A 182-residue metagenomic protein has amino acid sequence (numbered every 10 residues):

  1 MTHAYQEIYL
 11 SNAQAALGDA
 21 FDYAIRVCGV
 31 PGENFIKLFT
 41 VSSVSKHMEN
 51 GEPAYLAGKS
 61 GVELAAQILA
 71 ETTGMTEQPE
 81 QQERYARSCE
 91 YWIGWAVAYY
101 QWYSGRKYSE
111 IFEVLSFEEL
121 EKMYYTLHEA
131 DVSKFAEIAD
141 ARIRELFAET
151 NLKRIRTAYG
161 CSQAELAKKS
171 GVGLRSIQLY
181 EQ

Functional and structural regions predicted by a protein language model:
L10-Q67: N-terminal interaction modules that seed assembly of large macromolecular complexes
I25, R156, A167: The alpha-helix within a helix-turn-helix
F39, G160-Q178: Short alpha-helical DNA-recognition segment
P53-Y85, C89: Long, compositionally biased
I138-A158: A short, Lys/Arg-rich alpha-helix, primarily the initiator
